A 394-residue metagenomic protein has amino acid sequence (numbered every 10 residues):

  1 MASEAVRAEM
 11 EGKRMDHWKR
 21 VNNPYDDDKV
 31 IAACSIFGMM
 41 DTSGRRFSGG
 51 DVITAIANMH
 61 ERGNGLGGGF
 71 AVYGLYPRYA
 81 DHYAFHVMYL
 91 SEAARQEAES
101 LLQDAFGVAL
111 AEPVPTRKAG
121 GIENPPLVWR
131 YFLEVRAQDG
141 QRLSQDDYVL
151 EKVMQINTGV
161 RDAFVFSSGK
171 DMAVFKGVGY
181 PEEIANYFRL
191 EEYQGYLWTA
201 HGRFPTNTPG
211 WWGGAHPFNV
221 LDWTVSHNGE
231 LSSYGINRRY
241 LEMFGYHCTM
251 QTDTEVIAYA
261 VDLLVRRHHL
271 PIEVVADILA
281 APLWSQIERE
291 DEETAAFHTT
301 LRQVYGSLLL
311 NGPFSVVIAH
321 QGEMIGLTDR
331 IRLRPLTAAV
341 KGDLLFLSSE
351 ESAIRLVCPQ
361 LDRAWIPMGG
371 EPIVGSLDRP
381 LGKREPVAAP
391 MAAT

Functional and structural regions predicted by a protein language model:
A2-T394: Conserved short alpha-helical segments that host acidic/polar catalytic motifs at enzyme active sites
